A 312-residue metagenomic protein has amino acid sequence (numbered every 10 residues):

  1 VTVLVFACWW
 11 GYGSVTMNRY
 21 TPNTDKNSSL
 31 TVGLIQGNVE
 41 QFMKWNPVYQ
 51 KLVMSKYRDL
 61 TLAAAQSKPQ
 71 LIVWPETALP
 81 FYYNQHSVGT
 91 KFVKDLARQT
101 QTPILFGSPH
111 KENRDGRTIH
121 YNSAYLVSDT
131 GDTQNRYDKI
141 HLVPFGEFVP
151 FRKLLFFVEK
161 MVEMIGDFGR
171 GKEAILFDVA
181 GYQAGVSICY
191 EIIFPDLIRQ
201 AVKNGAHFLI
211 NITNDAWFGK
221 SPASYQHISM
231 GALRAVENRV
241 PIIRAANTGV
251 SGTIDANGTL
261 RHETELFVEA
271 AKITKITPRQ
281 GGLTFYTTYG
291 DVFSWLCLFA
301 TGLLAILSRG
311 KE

Functional and structural regions predicted by a protein language model:
V1-E312: Enzyme catalytic cores with a strong preference for nitrogen-chemistry domains
